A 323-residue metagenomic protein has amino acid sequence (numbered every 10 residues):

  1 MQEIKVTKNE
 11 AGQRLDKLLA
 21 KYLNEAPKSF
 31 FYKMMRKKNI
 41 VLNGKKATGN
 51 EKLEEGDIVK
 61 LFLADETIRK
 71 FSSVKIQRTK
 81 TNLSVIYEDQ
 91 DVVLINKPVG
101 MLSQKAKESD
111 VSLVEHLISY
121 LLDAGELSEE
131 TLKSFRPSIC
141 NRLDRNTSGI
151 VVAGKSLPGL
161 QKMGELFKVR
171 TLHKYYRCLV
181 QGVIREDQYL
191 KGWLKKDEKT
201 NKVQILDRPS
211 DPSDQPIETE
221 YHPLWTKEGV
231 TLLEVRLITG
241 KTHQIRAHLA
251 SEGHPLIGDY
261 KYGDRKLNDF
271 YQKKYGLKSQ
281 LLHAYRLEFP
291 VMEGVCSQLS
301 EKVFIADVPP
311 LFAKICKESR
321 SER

Functional and structural regions predicted by a protein language model:
M1-E198, P212, E218, V308-S319: RNA pseudouridine synthases
M1-K33, D65, T81-L83, S210-E218 (+3 more regions): Pseudouridine synthases involved in rRNA/tRNA modification
G44-K46, E228-G229, L233-R236: Short histidine-centered loop motifs in beta-beta connectors
T48-K52, E234, S279: Short, surface-exposed secondary-structure edge patches
V92-V93, V203, T231: Hydrophobic residues embedded in beta-strands of well-ordered beta-sheets
Y176, T231-L233, H283-Y285: Short beta-strand micro-motifs in enzyme catalytic cores
G182, L237-T239: Non-cytosolic beta-sheet module surface loops
N201-P212: Short aromatic-glycine motifs in intrinsically disordered, low-complexity regions
